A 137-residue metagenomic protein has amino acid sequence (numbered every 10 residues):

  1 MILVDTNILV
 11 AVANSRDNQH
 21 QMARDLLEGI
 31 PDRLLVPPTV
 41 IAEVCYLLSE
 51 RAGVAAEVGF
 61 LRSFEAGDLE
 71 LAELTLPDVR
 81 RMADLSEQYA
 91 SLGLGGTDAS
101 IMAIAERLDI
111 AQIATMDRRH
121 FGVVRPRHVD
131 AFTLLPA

Functional and structural regions predicted by a protein language model:
M1-V36, S49-R62, R127-V129: Short, well-structured N-terminal submotif of metal-dependent ribonuclease cores
V4, L35-V36, E73, G96 (+1 more regions): Short beta-strand scaffold positions
N7-I8, T39, P77, R119: Alpha-helix/helix-capping structural signal
I30-L34, D68-E70, R107-Q112: Short active-site oxyanion
I30-R33, S86-L92: A short glycine/serine-rich beta->alpha loop
D68-Y89: Acidic catalytic patch
M102, E106-A137: Acidic, PIN/NYN-like endoribonuclease modules and their adjacent C-terminal/linker elements
